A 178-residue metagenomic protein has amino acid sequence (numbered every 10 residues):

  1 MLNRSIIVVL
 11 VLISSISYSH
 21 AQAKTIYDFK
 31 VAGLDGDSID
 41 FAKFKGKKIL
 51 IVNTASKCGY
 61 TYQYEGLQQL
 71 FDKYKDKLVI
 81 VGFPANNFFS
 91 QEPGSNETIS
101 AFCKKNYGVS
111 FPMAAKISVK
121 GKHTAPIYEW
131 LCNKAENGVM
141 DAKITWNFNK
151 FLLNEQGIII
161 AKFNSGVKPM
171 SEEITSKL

Functional and structural regions predicted by a protein language model:
M1-K24: Bacterial Sec-dependent N-terminal signal peptides
S19-A42, A125-P126: N-terminal "domain-start" segment that seeds a small globular fold
I26, E97-W146: Short, internal strand/loop/helix patches that form the active-site neighborhood or redox-interaction surface
K47-I49, K57, T61-N86, K104-Y107: Conserved helix-turn-beta segment immediately C-terminal to the redox Cys motif in thioredoxin-like folds
I49-V52, V79-F83, P112-A115, L152 (+1 more regions): Structural recognition of the beta-strand scaffold that forms the well-ordered cores of secreted hydrolase catalytic
K77-S95, S110-G121: Thiol-based oxidoreductase modules, predominantly thioredoxin-like and allied folds used for disulfide exchange
E129, K134-L178: Thiol-/selenol-based redox modules, centered on thioredoxin-like and closely related oxidoreductase domains
